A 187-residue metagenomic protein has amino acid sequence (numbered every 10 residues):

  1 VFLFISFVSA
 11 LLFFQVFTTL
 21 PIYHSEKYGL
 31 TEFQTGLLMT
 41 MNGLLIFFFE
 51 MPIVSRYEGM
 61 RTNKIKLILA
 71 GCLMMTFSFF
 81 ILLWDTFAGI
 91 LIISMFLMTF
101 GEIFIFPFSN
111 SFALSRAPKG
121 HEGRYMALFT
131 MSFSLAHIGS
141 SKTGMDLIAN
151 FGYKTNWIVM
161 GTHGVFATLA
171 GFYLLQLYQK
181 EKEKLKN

Functional and structural regions predicted by a protein language model:
V8-F17: Conserved extracellular-gate-facing transmembrane-helix segments in secondary transporters
T18-L38: Short amphipathic helix-loop junctions that connect adjacent transmembrane helices in Major Facilitator Superfamily/SLC
F49-N63, I148: Helix-to-loop junctions at the C-terminal end of transmembrane segments in multipass secondary transporters
K66-F80: Structural signature of the two symmetry-related core transmembrane helices
I81-S94: Helix-loop junctions at membrane interfaces in 12-TM secondary transporters
F104-A117: Intracellular juxtamembrane helix-capping segments at the cytosolic ends of symmetry-related transmembrane helices
G120-F151: A late C-terminal transmembrane helix in Major Facilitator Superfamily
D146-F166: A membrane-interface helix-boundary motif in multi-pass transporters
